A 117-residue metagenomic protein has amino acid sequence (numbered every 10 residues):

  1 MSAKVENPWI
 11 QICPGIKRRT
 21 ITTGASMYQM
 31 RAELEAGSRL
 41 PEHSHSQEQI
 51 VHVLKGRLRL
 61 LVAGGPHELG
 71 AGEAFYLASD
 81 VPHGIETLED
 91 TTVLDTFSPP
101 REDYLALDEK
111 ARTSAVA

Functional and structural regions predicted by a protein language model:
M1-S26, A106-A117: A short, N-terminal "cap"/entry segment at the start of jelly-roll beta-barrel domains of the cupin/DSBH fold
M30-S44: Conserved short histidine dyad/triad with adjacent acidic residue
R39-L40, G56-L61, A74-F75: Short beta-strand segments in beta-sandwich/barrel cores
Q47-L58, A63: Glycine- and acidic-residue-biased ligand/ion/polar-headgroup-sensing regions
L54-K55, G70, E89: A cytosolic small-molecule/anion-sensing beta-strand core signal
G64-S79: Short acidic-glycine-tyrosine-enriched beta hairpin
S79-D103: Ligand-binding loop in jelly-roll beta-barrel domains
